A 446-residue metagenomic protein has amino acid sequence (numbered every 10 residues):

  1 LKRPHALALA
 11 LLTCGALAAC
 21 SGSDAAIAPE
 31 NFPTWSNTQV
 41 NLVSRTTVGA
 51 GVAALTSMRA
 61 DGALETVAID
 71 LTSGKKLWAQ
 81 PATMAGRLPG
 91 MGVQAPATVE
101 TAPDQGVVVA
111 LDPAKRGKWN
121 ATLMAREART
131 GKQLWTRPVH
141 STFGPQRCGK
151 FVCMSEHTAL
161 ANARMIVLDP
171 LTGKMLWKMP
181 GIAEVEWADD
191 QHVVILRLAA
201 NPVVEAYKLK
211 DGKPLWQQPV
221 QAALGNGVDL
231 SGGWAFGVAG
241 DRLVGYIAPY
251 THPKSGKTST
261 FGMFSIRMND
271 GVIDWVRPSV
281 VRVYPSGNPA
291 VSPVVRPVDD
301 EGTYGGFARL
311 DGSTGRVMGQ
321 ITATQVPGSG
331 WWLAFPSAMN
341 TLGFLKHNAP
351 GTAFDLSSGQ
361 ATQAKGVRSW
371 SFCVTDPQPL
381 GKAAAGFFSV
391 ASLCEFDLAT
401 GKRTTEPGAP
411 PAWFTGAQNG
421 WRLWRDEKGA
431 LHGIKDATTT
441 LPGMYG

Functional and structural regions predicted by a protein language model:
K2, A10-C14, C20-G446: Secretory-pathway ectodomains
L7: A motif-centric signal for short, conserved binding hotspots located in accessible loops or intrinsically disordered
